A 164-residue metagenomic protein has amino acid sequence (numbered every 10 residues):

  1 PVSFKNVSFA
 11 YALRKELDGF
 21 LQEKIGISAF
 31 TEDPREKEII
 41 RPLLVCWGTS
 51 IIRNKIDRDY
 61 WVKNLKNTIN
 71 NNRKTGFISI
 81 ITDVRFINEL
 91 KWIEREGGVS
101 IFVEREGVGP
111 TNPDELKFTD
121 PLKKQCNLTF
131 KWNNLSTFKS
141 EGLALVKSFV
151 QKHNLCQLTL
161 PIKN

Functional and structural regions predicted by a protein language model:
P1-S3, G76-I78, G97, C126-N127: A generic structural signal for alpha->beta connector loops
V2-G76: ATP-dependent small-molecule kinase phosphotransfer cores that center on conserved nucleotide phosphate-binding segments
F9, T82-V84: Short His-Asn-centered micro-motif
R14, F86-I87: Alpha-helix N-cap/helix-start and coil->helix boundary motif
D18, D33, D57-D59, D83 (+3 more regions): Acidic-enriched, low-complexity/disordered segments with a strong bias for Aspartate over Glutamate
N64, I87-N164: Small-molecule kinase domains that catalyze NTP-dependent phosphoryl transfer to phosphate-bearing small molecules
I80-T82, I101: Structural motif
